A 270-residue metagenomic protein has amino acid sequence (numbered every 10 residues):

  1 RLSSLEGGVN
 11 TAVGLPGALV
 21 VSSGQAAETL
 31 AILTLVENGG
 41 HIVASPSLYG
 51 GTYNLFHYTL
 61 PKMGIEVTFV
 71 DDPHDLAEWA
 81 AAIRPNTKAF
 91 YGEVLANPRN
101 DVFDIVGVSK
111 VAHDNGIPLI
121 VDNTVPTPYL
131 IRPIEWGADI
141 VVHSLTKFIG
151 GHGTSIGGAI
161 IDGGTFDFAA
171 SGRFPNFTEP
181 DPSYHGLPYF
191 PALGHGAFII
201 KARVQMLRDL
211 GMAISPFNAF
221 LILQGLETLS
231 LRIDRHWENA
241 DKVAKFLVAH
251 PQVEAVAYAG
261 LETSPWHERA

Functional and structural regions predicted by a protein language model:
R1: Glycine-rich phosphate/pyrophosphate-binding loop and adjacent beta-alpha nucleotide/cofactor-binding cores
L5, N10-A249, A257, E262-T263: Conserved PLP-enzyme active-site core in the AAT-like
E262-A270: Active-site loop ensemble at the mouth of alpha/beta enzyme cores that anchors a bound cofactor
